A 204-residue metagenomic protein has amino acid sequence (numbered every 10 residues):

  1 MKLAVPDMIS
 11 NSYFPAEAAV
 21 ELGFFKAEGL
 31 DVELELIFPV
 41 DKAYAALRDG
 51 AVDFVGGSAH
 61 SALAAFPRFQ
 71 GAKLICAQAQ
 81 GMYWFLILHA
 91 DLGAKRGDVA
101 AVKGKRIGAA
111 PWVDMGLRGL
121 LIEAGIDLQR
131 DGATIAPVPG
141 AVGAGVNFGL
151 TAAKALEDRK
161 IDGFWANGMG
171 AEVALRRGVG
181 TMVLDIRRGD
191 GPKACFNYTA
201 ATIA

Functional and structural regions predicted by a protein language model:
M1-S10, L30-E35, G104-G108, T134-A136: Short, well-ordered beta-strand elements
P6-N11, H89-G93, A109-M115, R187-G189 (+2 more regions): Short coil/turn segments
E17-A19, E35-K73, W84-K95, L117-L120 (+2 more regions): Pocket-flanking alpha-helical
E17-D31, M115-G145, A153, L175-V179: Ligand-binding cleft/hinge of the Venus flytrap
I75-C76, G81-R96, F196-A204: Hydrophobic/proline-rich hinge and linker segments of small-molecule sensing/allosteric domains, predominantly
A90-R106, L128: Flexible hinge/capping segments at coil-to-helix
T151-A204: Pocket-lining segment of extracytoplasmic ligand-binding domains
